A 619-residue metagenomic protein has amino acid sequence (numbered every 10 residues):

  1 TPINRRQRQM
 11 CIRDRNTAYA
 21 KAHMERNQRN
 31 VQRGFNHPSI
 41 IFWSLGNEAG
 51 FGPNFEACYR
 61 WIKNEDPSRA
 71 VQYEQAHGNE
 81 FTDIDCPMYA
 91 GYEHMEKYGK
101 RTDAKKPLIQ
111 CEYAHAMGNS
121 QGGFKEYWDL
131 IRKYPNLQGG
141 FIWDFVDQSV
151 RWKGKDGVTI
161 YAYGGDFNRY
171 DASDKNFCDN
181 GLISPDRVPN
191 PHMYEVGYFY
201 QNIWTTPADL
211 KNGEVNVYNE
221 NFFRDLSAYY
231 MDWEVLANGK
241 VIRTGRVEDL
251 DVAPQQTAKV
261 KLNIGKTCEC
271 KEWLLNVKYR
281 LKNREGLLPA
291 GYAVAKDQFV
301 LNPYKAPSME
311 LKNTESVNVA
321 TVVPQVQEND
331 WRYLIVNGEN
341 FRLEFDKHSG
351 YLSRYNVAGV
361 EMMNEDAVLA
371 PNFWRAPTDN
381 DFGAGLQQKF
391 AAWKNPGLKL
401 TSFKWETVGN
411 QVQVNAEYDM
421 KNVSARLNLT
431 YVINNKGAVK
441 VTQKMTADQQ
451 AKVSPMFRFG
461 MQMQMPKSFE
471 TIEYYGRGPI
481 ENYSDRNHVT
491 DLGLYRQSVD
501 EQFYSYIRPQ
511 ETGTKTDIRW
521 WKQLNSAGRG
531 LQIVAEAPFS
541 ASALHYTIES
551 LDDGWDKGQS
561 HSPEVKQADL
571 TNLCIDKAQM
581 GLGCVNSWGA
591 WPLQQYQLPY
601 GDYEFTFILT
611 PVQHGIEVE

Functional and structural regions predicted by a protein language model:
T1-R8, I12: Single conserved hydrophobic/aromatic residue that forms the stacking wall/gate of nucleotide- or nucleobase-binding
R15-K105: Active-site neighborhood of glycoside hydrolase catalytic domains
I41-W43, G99-T257, K261, K266-T267 (+2 more regions): Substrate-binding clefts and catalytic carboxylate motifs of secreted carbohydrate-active enzymes
E214-N221, L275-Y279, N340, Q443-M445 (+1 more regions): Buried hydrophobic-core signal for structured, non-transmembrane domains
Y230, E272-N276: Short, conserved beta-strand segments of beta-strand-rich sandwich/propeller modules, principally
T244, Y292-D297: Extracellular and select intracellular beta-sandwich modules with Ser/Thr-enriched, small-residue motifs on
N263-C270, E285, F299-E619: Beta-strand/loop-rich accessory regions of lumenal/periplasmic or secreted enzymes, predominantly carbohydrate-active
Y279-L288: Short acidic/polar inter-strand loop motif in beta-rich domains
